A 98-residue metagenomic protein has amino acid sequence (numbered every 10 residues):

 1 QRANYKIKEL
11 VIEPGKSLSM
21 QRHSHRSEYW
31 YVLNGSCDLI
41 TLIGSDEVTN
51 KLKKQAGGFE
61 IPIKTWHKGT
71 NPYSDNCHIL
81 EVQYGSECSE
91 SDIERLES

Functional and structural regions predicted by a protein language model:
Q1-S27, V82: A short glycine-rich, His/Asp/Glu-containing loop-to-beta-strand
K16, H25-R26, S36, T65-W66 (+1 more regions): A generic "binding-loop/recognition-motif" signal
R22-S24, Y31-V32, L52-K53, N71-S74: Short glycine/proline-enriched turns and hinge-like loops at secondary-structure junctions
H23, L42-G44, P72, V82: Surface loops and adjacent helix of pleckstrin homology
H25-G44: Glycine- and acidic-residue-biased ligand/ion/polar-headgroup-sensing regions
T41-H67: Short acidic-glycine-tyrosine-enriched beta hairpin
K68-S98: Double-stranded beta-helix
